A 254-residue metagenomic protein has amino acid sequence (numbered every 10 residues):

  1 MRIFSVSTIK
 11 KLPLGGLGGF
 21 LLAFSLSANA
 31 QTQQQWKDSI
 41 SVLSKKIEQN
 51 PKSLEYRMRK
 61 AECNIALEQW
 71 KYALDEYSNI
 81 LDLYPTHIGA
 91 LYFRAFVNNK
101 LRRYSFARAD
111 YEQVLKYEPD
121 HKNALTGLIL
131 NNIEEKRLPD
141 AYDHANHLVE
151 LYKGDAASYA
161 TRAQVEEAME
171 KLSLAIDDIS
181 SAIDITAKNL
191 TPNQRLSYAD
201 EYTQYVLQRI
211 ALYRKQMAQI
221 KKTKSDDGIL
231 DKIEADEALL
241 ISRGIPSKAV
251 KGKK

Functional and structural regions predicted by a protein language model:
Q33-S41, E68-N79, L101-Q113, E135-H147 (+1 more regions): Structural signature of tandem alpha-helical TPR/SEL1-like repeats, specifically the intra-repeat loop/turn
T191-K254: Terminal, low-structured helical/coil segments at or just beyond the last alpha-helical repeat
